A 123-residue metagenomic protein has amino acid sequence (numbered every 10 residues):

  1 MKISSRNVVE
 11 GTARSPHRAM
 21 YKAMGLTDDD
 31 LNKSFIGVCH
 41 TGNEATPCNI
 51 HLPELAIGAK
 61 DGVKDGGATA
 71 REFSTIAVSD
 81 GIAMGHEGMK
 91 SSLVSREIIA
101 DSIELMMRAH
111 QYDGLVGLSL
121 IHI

Functional and structural regions predicted by a protein language model:
M1-S119: Metallocofactor- and cofactor-centric catalytic cores in central/energy metabolism, strongly enriched
I121-I123: Conserved small/polar residues in nucleotide/adenosyl-binding loops
